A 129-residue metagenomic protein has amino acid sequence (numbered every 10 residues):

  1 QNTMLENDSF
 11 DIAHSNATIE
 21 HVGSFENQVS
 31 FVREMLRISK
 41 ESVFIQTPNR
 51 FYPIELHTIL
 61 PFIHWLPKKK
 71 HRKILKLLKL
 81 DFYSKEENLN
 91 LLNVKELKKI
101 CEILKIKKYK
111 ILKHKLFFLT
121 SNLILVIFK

Functional and structural regions predicted by a protein language model:
Q1-Y52, I127-K129: Conserved SAM-binding loop
T18, P61, E87: Short, flexible active-site loop motifs that bind/organize anionic cofactors or intermediates
E41, K107-Y109: A structural micro-motif
S42-H71: Conserved class I S-adenosyl-L-methionine
K70-K79: Short, flexible, basic/aromatic active-site loop/helix in glycosyltransferases
Y83-K105: Short alpha-helix
Y109-K129: Core SAM-dependent methyltransferase catalytic element
